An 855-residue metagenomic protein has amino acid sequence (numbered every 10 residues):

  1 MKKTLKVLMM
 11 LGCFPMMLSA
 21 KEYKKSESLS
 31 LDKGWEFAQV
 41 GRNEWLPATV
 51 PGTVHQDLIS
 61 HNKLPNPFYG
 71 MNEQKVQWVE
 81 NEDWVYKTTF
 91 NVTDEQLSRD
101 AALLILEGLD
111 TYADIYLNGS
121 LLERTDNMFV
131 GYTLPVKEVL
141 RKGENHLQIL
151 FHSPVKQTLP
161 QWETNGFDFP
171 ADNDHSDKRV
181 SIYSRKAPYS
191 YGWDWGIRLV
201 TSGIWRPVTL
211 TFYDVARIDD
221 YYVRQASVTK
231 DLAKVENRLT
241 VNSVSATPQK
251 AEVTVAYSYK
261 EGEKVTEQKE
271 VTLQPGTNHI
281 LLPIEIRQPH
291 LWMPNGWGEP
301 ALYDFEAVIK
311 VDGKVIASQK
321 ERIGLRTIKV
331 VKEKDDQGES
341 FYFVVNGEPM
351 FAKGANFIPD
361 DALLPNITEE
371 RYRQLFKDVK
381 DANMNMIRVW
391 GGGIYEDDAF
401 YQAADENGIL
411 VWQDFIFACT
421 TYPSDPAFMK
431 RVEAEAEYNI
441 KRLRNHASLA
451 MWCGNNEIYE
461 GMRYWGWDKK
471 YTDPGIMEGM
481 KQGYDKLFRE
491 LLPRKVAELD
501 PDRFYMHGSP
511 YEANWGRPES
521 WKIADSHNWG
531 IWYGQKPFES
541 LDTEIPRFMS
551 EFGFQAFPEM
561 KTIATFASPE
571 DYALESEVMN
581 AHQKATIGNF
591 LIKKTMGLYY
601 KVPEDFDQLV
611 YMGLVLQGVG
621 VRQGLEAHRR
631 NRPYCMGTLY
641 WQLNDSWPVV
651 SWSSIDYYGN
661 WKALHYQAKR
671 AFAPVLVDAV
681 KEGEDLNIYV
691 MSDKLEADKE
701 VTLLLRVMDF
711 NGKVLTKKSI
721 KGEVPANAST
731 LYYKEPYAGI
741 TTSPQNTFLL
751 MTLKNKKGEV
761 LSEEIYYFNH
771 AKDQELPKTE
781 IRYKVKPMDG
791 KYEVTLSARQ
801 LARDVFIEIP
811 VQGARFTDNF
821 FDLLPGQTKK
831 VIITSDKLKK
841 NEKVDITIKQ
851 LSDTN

Functional and structural regions predicted by a protein language model:
M1-V7, A20-M386, R630-N631, C635 (+2 more regions): Secreted/periplasmic carbohydrate-active enzymes, especially glycoside hydrolases
L8-P15: Bacterial N-terminal signal peptides
E27-S30, E36-E44, T49, T53 (+8 more regions): Substrate-binding clefts and catalytic carboxylate motifs of secreted carbohydrate-active enzymes
M128, D194, P294, N356-T368 (+5 more regions): The substrate-binding groove and active-site-proximal loops of carbohydrate-active enzymes, especially glycoside
E144, M350, K380-I387, D405-L410 (+3 more regions): Loop/turn elements at helix/coil->beta-strand transitions in domains of secreted/extracellular proteins
K353-A355, I387-V389, V411-Q413, F548-S550 (+1 more regions): Hydrophobic faces of well-ordered beta-strands that scaffold small-molecule active sites in alpha/beta enzyme cores
M386-V432, W521-N528, W532-Q535: Aromatic-lined substrate-binding rim segments of carbohydrate-active enzymes
E406, S424-G516: Active-site neighborhood of glycoside hydrolase catalytic domains
